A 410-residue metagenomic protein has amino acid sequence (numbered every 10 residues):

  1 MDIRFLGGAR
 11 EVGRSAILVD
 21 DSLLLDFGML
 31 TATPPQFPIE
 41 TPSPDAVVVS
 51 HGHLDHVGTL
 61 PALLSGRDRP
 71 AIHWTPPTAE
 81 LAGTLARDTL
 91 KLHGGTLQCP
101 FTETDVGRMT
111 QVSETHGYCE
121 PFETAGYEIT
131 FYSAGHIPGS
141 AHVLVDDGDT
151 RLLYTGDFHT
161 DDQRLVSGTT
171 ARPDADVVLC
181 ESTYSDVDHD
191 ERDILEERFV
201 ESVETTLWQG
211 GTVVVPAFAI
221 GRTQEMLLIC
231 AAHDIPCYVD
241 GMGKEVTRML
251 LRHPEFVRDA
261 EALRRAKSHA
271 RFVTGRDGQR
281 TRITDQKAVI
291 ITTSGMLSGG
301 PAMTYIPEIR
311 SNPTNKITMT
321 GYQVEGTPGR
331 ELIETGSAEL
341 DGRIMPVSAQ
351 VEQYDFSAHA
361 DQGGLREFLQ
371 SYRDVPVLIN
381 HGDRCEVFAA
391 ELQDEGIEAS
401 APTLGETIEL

Functional and structural regions predicted by a protein language model:
M1-I39, H142-T155, V177, V377: Conserved beta-strand hairpin/beta-sheet module of binuclear metal-dependent hydrolase folds, prominently
A9-S113, T160-S167, D190, I194-L195 (+1 more regions): Pre-active-site segment of Zn-dependent metallo-hydrolases
E11, V273-L410: C-terminal regulatory/interaction regions
L25-F27, P44-L60, I72-P76, F131-A134 (+8 more regions): Active-site neighborhood of phospho(di)ester-bond hydrolases with catalytic His/Asp-centered motifs
A86-G139, V257-Q286: Metallo-beta-lactamase
C119-P173: Catalytic core of the metallo-beta-lactamase
D162-D240, E339-S400: Cap/insert and terminal regions of metallo-dependent hydrolase folds
V200-T320: Hard-cation-handling environments
